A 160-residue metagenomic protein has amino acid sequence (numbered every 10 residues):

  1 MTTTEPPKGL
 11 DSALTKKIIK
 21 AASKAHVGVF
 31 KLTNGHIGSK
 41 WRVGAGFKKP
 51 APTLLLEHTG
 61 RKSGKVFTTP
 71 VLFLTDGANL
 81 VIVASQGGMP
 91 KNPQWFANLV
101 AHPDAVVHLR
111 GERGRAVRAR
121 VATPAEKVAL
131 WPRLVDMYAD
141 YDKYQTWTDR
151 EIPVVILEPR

Functional and structural regions predicted by a protein language model:
T2-A25, L157-P159: Long, non-globular segments of proteins
E5-G9, Q86-Y141, W147-E151, P159-R160: Short, structured beta-strand-loop surface elements
K16-R61: Short, conserved active-site entrance elements at the starts or edges of catalytic domains
A45-G46, L72, A97: Short secondary-structure boundary/capping segments
A51-G87: Short beta-strand segments
T53, I152-V154: Short hydrophobic/aromatic beta-strand or adjacent loop that forms the aromatic wall/cage of a ligand/substrate-binding
H58, T75, L109, L157-P159: Hydrophobic side chains in beta-strands
